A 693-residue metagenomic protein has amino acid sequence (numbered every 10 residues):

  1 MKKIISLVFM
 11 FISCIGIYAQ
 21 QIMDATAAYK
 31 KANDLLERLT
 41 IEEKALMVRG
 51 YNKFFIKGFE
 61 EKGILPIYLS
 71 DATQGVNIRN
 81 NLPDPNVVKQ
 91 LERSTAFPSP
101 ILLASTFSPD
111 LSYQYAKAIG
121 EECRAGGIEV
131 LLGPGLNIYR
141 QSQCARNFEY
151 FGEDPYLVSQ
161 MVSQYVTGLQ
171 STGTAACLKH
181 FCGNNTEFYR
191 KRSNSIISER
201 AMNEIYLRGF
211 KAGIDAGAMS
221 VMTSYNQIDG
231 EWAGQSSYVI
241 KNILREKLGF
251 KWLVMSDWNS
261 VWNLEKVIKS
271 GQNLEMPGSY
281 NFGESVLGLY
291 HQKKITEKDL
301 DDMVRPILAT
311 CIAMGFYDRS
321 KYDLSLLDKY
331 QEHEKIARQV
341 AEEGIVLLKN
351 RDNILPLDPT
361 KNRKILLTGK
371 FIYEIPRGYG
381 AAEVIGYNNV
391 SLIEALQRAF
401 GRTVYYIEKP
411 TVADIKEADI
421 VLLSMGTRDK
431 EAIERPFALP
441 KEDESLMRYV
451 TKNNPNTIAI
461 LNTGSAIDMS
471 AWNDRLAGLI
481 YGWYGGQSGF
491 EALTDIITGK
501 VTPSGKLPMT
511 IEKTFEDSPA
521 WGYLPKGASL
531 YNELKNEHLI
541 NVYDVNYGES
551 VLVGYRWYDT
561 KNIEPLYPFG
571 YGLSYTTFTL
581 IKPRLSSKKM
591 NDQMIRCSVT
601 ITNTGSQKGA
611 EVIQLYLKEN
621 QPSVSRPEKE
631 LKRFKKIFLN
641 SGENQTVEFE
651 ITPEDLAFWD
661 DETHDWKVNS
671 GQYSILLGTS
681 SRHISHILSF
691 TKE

Functional and structural regions predicted by a protein language model:
M1-A25: Bacterial Sec-dependent N-terminal signal peptides
K3-I4, C123, T646, E693: Intrinsic disorder/low-complexity segments enriched in polar/small residues
A19-F658, D665-R682: Glycoside hydrolase catalytic-domain context in secreted enzymes
H683-E693: Short beta-strand elements
